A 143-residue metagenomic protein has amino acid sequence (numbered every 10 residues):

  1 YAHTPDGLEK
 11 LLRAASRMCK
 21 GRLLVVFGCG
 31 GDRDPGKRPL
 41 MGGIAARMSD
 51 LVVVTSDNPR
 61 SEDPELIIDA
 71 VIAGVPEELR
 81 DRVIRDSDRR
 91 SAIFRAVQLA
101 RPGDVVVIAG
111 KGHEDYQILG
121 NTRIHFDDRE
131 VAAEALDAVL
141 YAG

Functional and structural regions predicted by a protein language model:
Y1-G143: ATP-dependent carboxylate-amine ligase
